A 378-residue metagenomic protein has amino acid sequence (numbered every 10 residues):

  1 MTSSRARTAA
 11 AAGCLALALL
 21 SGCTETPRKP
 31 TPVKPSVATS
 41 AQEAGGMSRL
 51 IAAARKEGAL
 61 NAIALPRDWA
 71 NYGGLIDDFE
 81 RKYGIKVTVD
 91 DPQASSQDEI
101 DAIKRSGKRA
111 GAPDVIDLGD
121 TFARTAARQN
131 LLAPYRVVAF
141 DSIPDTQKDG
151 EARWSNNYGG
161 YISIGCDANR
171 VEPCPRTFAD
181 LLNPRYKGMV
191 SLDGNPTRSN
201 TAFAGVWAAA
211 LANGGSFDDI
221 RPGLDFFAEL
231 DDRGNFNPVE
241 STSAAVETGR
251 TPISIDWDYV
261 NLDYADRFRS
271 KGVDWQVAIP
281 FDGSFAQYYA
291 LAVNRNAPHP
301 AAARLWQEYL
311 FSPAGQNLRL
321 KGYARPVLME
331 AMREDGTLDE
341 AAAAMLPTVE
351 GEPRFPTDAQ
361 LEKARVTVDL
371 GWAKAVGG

Functional and structural regions predicted by a protein language model:
A18-G22: C-terminal motif of bacterial Sec signal peptides marking the signal peptidase cleavage site
C23-P32: Bacterial lipoprotein signal-peptidase II cleavage site
A44-R55, A59-L60, L65-K86: Short, polar/charged alpha-helical segment
N61-I76, V89-K104, A110-R250: Extracytoplasmic ligand-binding site segments that recognize negatively charged/polar headgroups
A123-T125, E247, I253-V273: A ligand-binding cleft/hinge motif common to bilobed small-molecule-binding domains
D145, G159-S163, L224-E229, N235 (+1 more regions): Periplasmic-binding protein-like
F285, Y289-P353: Mature extracytoplasmic/periplasmic domains
E334-G378: Extracellular/periplasmic bilobal clamshell ligand-binding domains
